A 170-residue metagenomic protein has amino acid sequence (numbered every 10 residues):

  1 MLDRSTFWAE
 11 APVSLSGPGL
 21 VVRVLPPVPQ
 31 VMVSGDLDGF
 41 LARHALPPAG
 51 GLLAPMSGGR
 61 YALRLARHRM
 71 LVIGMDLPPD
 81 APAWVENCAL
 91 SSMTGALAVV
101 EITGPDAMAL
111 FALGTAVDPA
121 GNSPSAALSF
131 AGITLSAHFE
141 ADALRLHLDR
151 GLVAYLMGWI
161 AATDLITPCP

Functional and structural regions predicted by a protein language model:
M1-P170: Basic, glycine/lysine-rich polyanion-binding surfaces/domains
